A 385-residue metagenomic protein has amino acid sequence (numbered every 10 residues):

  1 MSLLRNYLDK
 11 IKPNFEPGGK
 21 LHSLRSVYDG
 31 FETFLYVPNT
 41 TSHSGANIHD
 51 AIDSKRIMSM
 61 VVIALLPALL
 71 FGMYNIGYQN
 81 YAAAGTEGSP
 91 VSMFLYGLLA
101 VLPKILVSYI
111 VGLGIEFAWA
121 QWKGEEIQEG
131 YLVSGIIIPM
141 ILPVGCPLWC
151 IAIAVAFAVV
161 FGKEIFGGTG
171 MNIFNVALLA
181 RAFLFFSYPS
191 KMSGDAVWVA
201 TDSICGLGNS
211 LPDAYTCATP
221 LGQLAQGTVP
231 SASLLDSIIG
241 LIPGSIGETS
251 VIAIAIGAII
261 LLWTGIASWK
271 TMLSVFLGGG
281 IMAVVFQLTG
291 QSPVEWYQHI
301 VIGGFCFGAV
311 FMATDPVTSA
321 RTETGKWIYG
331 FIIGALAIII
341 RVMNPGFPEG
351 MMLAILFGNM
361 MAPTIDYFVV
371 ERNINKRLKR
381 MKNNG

Functional and structural regions predicted by a protein language model:
M1-I105: N-terminal signal-anchor module of multipass membrane proteins
S42-I48, G112-K123, V160-G170, I256-T264 (+1 more regions): C-terminal ends of transmembrane helices
F94-I110, G145-I153, S237-V251, P293-F305: Structural signature of hydrophobic alpha-helical transmembrane segments
V111-E116, Y131-M140, V155-G162, A253-I260 (+3 more regions): Hydrophobic, membrane-inserted alpha-helices
E126-G206: Membrane-interface helix-loop-helix junctions at boundaries between adjacent transmembrane segments
A152, I173-L178, W296-G304, K326 (+1 more regions): Loop-to-transmembrane alpha-helix initiation sites
G170-A255: Long hydrophobic alpha-helical segments that form multi-pass transmembrane helix bundles in integral membrane proteins
M272-E323: A beta-strand-loop signature enriched in Asp, Gly, Thr, and Trp that corresponds to the sialidase/neuraminidase Asp-box
